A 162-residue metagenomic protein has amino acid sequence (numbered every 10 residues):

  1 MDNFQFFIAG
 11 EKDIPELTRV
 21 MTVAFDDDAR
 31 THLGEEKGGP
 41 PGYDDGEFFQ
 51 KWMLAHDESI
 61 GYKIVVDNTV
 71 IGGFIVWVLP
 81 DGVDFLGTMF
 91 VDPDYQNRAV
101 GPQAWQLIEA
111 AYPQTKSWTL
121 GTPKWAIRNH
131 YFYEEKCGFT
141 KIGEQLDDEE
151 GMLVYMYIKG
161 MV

Functional and structural regions predicted by a protein language model:
M1-K12: Conserved N-terminal entry element of GNAT/NAT acetyltransferase domains
F25-Q50, S59: Conserved GNAT-fold acetyl-CoA-binding loop/helix
G61-K63, T69-V78, F85, F90: Conserved beta-strand in the GNAT
V78-G87, Q96, Q114, G151-L153: A conserved beta-turn-beta hairpin within the catalytic core of GNAT-like acetyltransferases that forms part
M89-Q96, T122-K124: A short, internal acetyl-CoA/4′-phosphopantetheine-binding micro-motif in the GNAT/acyltransferase core
V91, N97-A110, E135: Conserved acetyl-CoA-binding loop-helix of GNAT-fold acetyltransferases
A111-K124: Conserved GNAT acetyl-CoA-binding A-motif
Y133-E134, F139: Conserved active-site tyrosine of GNAT-family acetyltransferases
